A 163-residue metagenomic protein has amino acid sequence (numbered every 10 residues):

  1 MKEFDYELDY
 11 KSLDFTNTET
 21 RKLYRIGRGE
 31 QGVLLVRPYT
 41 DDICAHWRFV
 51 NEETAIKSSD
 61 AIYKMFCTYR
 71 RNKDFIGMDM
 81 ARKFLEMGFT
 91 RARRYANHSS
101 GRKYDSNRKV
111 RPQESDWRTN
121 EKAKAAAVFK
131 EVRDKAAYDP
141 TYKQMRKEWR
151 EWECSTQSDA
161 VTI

Functional and structural regions predicted by a protein language model:
M1-K64, R82-I163: C-terminal-biased regions
F66, R70-K73: Hydrophobic/aromatic side-chain positions at a characteristic register within alpha-helices of tetratricopeptide repeats
F75-K83: Conserved positions within tetratricopeptide repeat
